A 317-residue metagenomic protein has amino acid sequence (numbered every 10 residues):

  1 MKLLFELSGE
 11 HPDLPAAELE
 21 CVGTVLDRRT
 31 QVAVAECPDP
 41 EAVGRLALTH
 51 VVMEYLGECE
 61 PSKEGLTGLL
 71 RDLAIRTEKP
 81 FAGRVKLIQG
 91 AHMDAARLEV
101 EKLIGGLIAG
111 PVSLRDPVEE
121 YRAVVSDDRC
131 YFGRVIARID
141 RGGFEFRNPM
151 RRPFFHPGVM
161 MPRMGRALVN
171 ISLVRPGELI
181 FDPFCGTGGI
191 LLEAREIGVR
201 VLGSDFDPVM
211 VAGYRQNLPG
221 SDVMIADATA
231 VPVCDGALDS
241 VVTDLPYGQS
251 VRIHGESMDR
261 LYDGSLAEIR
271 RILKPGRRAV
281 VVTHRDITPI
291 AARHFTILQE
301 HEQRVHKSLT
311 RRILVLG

Functional and structural regions predicted by a protein language model:
M1-M53, P61, G65, L69 (+4 more regions): Class I S-adenosyl-L-methionine-dependent methyltransferase catalytic core
A74-I108, V112-P117, Y121-C130: A short N-terminal interaction module
